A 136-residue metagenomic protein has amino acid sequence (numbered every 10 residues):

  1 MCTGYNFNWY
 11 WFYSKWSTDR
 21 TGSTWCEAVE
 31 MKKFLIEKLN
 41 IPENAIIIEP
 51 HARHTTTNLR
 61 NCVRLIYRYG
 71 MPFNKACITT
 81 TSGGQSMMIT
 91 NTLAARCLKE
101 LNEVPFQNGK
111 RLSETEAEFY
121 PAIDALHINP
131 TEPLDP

Functional and structural regions predicted by a protein language model:
M1-P136: A structural signal for short, hydrophobic/glycine-enriched beta-strand patches
